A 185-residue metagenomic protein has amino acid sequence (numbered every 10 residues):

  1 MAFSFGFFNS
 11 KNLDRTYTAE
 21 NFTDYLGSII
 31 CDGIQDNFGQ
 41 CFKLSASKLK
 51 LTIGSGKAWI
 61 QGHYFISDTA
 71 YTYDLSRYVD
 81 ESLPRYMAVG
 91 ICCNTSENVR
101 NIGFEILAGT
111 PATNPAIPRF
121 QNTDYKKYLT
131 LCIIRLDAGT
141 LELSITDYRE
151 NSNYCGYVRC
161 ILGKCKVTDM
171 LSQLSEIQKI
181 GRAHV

Functional and structural regions predicted by a protein language model:
M1-Q61: N-terminal "first-domain core" detector
A2-L13, K50-K179: Beta-strand-rich solenoidal segments
A183-V185: Conserved small/polar residues in nucleotide/adenosyl-binding loops
